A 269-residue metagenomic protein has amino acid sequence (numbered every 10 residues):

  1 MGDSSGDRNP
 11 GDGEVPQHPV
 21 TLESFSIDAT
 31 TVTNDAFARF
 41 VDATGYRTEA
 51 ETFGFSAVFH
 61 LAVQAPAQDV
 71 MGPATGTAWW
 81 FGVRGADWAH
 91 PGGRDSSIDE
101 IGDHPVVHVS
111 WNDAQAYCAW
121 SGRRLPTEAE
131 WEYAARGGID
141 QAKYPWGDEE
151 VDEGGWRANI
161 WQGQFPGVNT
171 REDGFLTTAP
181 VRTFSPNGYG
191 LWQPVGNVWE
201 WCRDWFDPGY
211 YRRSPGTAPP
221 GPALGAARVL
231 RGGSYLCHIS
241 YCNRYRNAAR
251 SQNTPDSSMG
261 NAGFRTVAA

Functional and structural regions predicted by a protein language model:
G2-G6, R47, F53-A248, P255: Functional-site microenvironments in short loops/helix caps that host divalent-cation chemistry
S4-E23, R94-S97: Short, conserved catalytic-motif segment at the N-terminal edge
E14-P19, L224, D256-S258: A generic structural micro-feature
F25, F40-E49, S121-G122: Short capping motifs at secondary-structure boundaries
D28: An anion-binding catalytic pocket shared by soluble metabolic enzymes
T33: Acidic-aromatic/histidine active-site loop/patch
S258-A269: Short, structured beta-strand segments at or near domain termini in extracellular proteins/domains
